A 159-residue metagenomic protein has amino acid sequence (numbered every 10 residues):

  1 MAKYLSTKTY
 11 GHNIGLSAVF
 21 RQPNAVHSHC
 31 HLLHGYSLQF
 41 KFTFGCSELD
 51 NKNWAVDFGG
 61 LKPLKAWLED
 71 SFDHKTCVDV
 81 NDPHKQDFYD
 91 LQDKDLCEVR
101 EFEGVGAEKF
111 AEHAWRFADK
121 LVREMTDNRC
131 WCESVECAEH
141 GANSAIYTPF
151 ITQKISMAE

Functional and structural regions predicted by a protein language model:
M1-E159: Charge-rich, low-complexity N-terminal segments
